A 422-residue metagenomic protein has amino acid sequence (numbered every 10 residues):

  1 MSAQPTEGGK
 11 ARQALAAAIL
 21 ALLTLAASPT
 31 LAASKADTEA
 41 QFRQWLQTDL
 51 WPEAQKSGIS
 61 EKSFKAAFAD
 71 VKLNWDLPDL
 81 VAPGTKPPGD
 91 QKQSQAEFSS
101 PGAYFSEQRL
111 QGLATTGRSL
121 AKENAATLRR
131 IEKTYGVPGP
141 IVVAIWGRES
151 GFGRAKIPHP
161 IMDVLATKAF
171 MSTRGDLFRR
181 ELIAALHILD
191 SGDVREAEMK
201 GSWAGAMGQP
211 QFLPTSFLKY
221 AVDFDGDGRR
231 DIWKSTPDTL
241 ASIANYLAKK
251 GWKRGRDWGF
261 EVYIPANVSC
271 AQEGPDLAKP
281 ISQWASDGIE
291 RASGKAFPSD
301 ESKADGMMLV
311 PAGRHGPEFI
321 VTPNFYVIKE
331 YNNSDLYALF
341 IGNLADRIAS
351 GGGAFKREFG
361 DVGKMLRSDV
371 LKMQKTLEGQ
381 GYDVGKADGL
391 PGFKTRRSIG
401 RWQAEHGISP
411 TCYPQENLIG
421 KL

Functional and structural regions predicted by a protein language model:
M1-A11: N-terminal secretory signal peptides that target proteins for export/translocation
A16-A26: Bacterial N-terminal signal peptides
S28-A32: Sec/Tat signal peptide C-region and signal peptidase I cleavage site
A33-E132: An acidic, Gly/Ser/Thr/Pro-rich helix-cap/linker signature
Q93-A248, W258: Acidic/His-rich structured neighborhood in mature extracellular/periplasmic domains
E196, K200-E330, A338: Flexible, glycine-rich surface segments
T322-S334, N343-L390: Acidic, Ser/Thr/Pro/Gly-enriched interdomain connector segments
M365-V370, E378-L422: Short acidic, glycine/serine/threonine-rich helix-capping segments at coil-helix boundaries
